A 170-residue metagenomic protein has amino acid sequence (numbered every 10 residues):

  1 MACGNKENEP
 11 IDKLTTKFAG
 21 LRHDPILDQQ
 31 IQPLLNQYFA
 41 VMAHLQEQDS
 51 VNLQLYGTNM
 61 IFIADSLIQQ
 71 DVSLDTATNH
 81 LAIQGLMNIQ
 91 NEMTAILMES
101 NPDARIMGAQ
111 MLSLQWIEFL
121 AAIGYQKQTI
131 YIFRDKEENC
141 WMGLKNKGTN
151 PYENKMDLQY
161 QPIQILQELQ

Functional and structural regions predicted by a protein language model:
M1-A2: C-terminal motif of bacterial Sec signal peptides marking the signal peptidase cleavage site
N5: Short, conserved catalytic or interaction motifs in soluble domains
N8-E9, L27: Aromatic-residue hotspot detector
E9-A19: Juxtamembrane and targeting peptides
K17, L21-E47, V51-Q170: Mature extracytoplasmic or organellar-lumen-exposed domains after removal of signal/transit peptides
